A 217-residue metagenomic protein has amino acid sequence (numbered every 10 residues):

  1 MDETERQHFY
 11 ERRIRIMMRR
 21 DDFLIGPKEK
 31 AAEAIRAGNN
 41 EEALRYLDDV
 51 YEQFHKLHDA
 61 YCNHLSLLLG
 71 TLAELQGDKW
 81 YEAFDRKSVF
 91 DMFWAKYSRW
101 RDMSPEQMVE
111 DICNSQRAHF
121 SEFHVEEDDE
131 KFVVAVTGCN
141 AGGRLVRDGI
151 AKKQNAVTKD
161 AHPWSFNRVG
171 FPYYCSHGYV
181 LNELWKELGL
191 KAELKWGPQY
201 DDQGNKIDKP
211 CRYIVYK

Functional and structural regions predicted by a protein language model:
M1-S176, V180, K186, K191-R212 (+1 more regions): N-terminal accessory segment detector
